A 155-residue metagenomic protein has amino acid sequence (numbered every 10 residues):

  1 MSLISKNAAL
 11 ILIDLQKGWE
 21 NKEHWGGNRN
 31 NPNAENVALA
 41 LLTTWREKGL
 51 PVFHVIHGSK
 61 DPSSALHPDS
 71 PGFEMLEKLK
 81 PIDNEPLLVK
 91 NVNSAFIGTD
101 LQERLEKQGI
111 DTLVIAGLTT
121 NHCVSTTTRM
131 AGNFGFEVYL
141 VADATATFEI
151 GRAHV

Functional and structural regions predicted by a protein language model:
M1-A9, N36-T43, E47-K48, A65-H154: Active-site-adjacent betaalpha module
A9-L15: N-terminal nucleotide-binding beta1-loop-alpha1 segment
L12, V55, V141: Generic enzyme active-site microenvironment
Q16-K22: Short acidic, Gly/Ser-rich segments with clustered Asp/Glu that frequently serve as metal-coordination loops in enzyme
G18, K60, T147: Active-site loop signature of alpha/beta-hydrolase-fold enzymes
H24-N31, S63-L66: Short glycine-enriched, charge-decorated loop/helix-capping segments at active-site entrances that position
A34-E35, H57: N-terminal short leaders/motifs
W45-K60: Von Willebrand factor
